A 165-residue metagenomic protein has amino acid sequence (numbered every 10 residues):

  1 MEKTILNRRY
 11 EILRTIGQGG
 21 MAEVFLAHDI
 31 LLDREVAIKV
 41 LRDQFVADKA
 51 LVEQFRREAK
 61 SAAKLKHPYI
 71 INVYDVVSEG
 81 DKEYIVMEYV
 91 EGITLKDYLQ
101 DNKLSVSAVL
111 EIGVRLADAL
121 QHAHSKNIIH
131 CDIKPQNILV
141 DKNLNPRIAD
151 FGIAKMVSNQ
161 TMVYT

Functional and structural regions predicted by a protein language model:
L13-G19, V24: Protein kinase glycine-rich loop
H28-E35: Conserved N-lobe loop of protein kinases adjacent to the ATP-binding glycine-rich P-loop
R42-K64: AlphaC helix of the eukaryotic protein kinase fold
V76: Activation-segment/catalytic-loop signature of the eukaryotic protein kinase fold
G80-T94, Y98: Conserved short submotifs of the Hanks-type protein kinase catalytic core that shape the nucleotide-binding pocket
I112-G113: Activation segment signature within eukaryotic-like protein kinase domains
L116-I128: Protein kinase catalytic-loop region centered on the HRD/HxD motif
